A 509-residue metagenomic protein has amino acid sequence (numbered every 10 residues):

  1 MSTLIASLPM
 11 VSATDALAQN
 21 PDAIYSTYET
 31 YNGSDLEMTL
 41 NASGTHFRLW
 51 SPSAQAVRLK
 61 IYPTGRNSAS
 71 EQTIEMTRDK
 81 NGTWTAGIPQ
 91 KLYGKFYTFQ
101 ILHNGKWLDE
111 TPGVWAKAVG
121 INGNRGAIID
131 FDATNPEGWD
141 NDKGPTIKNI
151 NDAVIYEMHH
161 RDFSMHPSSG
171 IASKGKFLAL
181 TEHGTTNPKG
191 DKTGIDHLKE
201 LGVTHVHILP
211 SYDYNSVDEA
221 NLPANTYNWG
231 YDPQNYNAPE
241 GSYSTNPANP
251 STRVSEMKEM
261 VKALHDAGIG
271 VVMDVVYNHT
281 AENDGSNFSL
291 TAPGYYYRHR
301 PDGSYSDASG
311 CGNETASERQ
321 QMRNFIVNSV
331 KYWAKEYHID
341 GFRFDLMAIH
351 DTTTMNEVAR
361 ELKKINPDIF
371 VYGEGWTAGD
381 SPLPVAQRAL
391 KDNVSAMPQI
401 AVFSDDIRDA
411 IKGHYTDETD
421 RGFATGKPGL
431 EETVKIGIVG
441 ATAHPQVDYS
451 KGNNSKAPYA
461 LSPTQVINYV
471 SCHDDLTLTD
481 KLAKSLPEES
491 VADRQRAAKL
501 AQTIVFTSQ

Functional and structural regions predicted by a protein language model:
S7-A18: Sec-dependent signal peptide cleavage junction
A16-G44, D79-E182: The feature marks proteins involved in alpha-glucan
W50-V57: Short proline/glycine-enriched turn/loop motifs at strand-loop junctions of beta-rich domains
L59-Y62, S70, Y97-Q100, D109-G113 (+7 more regions): Short, solvent-exposed loop/turn and secondary-structure capping segments
K91-L92, I147-V154, K199-E200, K364-I365 (+2 more regions): Extracellular/periplasmic catalytic domains that process cell-envelope and extracellular macromolecules
K95-I147, S216-D232, G285-S304, D417-T425: Core domains of carbohydrate- and sulfate-ester-processing enzymes
G126-I129, A359-R360, K364-Q509: Conserved alpha/beta catalytic core and glycan-binding cleft of carbohydrate-active enzymes
H159-Y337, T354-N366, F370: Substrate-binding/active-site clefts of carbohydrate-active enzymes
